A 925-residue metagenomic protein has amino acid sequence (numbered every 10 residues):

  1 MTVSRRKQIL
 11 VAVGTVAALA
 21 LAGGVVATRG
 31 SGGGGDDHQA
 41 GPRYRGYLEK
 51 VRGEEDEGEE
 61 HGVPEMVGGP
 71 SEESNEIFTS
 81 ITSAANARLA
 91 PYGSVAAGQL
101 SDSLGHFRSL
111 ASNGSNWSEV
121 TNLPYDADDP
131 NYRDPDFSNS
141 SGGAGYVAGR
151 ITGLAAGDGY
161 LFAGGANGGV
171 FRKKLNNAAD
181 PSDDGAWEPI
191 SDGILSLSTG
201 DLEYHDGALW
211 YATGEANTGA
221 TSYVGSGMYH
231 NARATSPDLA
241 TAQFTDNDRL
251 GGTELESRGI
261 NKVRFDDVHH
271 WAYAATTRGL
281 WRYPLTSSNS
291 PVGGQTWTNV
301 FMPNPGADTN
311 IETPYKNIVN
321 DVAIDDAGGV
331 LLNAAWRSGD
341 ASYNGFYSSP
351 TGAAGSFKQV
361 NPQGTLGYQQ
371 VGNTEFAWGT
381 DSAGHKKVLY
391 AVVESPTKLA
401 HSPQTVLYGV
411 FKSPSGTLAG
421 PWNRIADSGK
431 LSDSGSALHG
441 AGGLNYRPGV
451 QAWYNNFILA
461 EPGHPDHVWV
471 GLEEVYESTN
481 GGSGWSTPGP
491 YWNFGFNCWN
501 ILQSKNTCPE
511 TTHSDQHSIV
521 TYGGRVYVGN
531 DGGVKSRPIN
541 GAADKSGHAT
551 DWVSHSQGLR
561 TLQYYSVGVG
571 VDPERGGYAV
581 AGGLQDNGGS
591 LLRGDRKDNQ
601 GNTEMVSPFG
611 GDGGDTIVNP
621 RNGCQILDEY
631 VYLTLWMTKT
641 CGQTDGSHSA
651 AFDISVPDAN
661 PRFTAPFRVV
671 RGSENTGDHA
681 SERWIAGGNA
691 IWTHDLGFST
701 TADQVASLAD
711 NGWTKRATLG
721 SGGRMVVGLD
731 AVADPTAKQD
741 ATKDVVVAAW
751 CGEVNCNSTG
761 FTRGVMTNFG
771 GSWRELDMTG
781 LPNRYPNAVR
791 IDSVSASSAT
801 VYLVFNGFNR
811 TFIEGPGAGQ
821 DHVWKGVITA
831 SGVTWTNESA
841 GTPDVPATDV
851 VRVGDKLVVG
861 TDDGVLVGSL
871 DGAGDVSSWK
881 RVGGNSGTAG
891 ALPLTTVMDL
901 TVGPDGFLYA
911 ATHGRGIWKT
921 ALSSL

Functional and structural regions predicted by a protein language model:
T2-T15: N-terminal Sec-pathway targeting helices
V13-G24: Hydrophobic membrane-insertion alpha-helices, especially the h-region of bacterial N-terminal signal peptides
A22-Q39: C-terminal region of N-terminal signal peptides and the immediate post-cleavage residues of exported proteins
G35-S924: Beta-propeller blade termini and top-face loops
